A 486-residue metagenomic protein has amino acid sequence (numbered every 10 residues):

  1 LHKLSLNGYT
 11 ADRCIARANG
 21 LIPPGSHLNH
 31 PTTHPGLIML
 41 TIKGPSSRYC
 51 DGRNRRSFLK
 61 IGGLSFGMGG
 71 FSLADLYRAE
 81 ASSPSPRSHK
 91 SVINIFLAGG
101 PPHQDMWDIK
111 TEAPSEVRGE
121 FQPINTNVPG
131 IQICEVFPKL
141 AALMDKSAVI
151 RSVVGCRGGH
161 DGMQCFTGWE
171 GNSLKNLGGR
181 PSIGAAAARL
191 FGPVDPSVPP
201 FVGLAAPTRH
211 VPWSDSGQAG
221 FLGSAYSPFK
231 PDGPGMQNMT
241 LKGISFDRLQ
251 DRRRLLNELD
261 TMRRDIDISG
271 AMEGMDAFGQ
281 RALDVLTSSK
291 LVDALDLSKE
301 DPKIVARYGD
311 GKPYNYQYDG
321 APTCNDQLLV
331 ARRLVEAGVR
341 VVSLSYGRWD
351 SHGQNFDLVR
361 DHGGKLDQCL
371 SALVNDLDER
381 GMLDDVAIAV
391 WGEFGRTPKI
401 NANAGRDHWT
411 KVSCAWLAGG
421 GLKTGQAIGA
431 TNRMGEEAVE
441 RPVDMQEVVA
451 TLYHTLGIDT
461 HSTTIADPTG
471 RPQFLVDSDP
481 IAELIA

Functional and structural regions predicted by a protein language model:
K3-A16, G20-N54: N-terminal secretory signal peptides
H34-A486: Ligand-binding pockets and gating/stacking loops
